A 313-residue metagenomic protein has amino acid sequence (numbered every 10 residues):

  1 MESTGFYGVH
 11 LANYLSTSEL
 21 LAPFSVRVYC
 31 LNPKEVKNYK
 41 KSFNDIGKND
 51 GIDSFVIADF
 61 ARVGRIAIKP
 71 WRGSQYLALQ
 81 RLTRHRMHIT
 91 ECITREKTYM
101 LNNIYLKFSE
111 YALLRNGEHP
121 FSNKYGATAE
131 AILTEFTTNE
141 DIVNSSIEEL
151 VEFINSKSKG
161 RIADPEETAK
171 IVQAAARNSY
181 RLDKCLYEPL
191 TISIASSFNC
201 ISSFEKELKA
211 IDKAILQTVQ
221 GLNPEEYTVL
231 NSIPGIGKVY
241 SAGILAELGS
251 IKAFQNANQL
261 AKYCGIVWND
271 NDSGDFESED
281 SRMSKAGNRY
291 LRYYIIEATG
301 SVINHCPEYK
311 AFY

Functional and structural regions predicted by a protein language model:
M1-A174, N304: Phosphate- and other anionic-substrate recognition elements at nucleic-acid/protein interfaces
I52, R84, H88-E91, R95 (+7 more regions): Generic recognition of short, well-ordered alpha-helical interface segments
R65-I68, E96, E140, E205-K209 (+2 more regions): Short helix-capping/linker segments at secondary-structure and domain boundaries
P120-F136, V172, F198, E205-L216 (+3 more regions): Amphipathic, charged-and-aliphatic alpha-helical interface segments that function as noncatalytic docking
S122, F136, R161-P165, Y187 (+4 more regions): Conserved phosphate/pyrophosphate-binding and hydrolysis machinery centered on Walker-type P-loop NTPases, extending
N139-S145, F204, L230-N231, L260: A short amphipathic alpha-helix within small helical-bundle interaction modules
S158, T228-S232, K238-Y313: Phosphate-backbone recognition surface of nucleic-acid-processing proteins
A176-V239, L248, C306-Y313: Helix-hairpin-helix/helix-loop-helix acidic hairpins
